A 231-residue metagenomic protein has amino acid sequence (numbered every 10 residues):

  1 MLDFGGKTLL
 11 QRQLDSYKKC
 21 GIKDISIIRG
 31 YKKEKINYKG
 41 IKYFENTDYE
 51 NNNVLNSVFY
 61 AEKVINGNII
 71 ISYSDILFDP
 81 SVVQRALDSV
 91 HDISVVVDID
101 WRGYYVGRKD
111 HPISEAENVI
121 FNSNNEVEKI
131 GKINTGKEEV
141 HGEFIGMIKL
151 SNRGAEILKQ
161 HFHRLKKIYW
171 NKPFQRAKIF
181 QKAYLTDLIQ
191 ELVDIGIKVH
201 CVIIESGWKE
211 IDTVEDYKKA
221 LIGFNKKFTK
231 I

Functional and structural regions predicted by a protein language model:
M1, V119-F121, C201: A structural signal for short hydrophobic beta-strand segments in well-ordered beta-sheet cores
D3, K7-I71, I179: Conserved N-terminal catalytic core of the sugar/cofactor nucleotidyltransferase
D24, K42, E126, K198-H200: Conserved beta-strand segments of alpha/beta enzyme cores
Y38-K39, P80-H161, L165-K167: Conserved core of the sugar-phosphate nucleotidyltransferase
F59, Q84, Q190: Active-site phosphate/pyrophosphate- and oxyanion-stabilizing loops and adjacent acidic/basic residues in soluble
S74-L77: The conserved acidic donor/metal-binding loop of glycosyltransferases
K137-I231: Conserved alpha/beta core of the MobA/IspD/sugar-nucleotide pyrophosphorylase nucleotidyltransferase superfamily
